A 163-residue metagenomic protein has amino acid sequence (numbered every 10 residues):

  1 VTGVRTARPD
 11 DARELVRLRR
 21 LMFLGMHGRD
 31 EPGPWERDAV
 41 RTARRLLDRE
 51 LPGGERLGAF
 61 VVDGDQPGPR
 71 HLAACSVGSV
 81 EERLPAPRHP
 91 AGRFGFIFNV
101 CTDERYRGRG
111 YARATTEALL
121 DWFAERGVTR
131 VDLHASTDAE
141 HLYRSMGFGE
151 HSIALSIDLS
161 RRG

Functional and structural regions predicted by a protein language model:
G3-R17, G28: A short beta-loop-alpha structural element at the N-terminal edge of CoA-dependent acyl/N-acetyltransferase catalytic
R20-L47: Conserved GNAT-fold acetyl-CoA-binding loop/helix
R45-V61, F96: A short helix-loop-beta-strand connector motif used in the catalytic cores of GNAT acetyltransferases and, in some
A59-V61, R70-V80, F96, C101: Conserved beta-strand in the GNAT
V80-A86, P90, D132-D138, R144 (+1 more regions): Conserved catalytic-core motifs of GNAT/GCN5-like acyltransferases
Y106, G110-A118: Conserved acetyl-CoA pyrophosphate-binding loop and the N-cap/start of the following alpha-helix in GNAT-like
T116, F123-A135: Conserved GNAT acetyl-CoA-binding A-motif
